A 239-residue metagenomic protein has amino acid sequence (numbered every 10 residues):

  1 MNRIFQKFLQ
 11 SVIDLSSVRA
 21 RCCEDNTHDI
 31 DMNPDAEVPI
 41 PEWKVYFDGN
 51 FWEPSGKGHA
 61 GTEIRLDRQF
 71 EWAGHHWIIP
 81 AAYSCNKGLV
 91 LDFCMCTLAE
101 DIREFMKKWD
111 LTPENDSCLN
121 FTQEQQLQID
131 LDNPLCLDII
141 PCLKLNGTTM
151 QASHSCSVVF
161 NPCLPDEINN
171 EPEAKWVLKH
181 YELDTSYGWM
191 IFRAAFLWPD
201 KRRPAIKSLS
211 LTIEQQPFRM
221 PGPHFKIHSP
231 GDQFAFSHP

Functional and structural regions predicted by a protein language model:
N2-P239: Alpha-helical, hydrophobic structural elements that either
